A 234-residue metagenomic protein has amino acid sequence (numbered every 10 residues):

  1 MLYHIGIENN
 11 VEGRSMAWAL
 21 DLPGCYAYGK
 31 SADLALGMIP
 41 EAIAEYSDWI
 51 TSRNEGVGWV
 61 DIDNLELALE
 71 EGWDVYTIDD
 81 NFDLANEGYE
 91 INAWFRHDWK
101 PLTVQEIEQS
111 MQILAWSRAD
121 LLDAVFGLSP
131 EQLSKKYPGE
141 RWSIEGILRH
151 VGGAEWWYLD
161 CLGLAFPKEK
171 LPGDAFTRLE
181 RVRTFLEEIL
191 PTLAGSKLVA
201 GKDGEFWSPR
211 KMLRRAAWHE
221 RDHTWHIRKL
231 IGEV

Functional and structural regions predicted by a protein language model:
M1, I7-G13, F95, K100 (+5 more regions): Mixed-charge, polar/low-complexity N-terminal
M1-L2, A44-E106: Short, charged, surface-exposed hinge/linker loops at domain edges that act as mobile lids or interdomain connectors
I5-I7, V11-A32, L36-E55, W59-D61 (+4 more regions): Short, contiguous alpha-helical
E8-E12, M16-A19, D83, E87-W94 (+3 more regions): N-proximal short alpha-helices
D21-C25, E70-V75, A85-A119, A124-Q132 (+3 more regions): Intrinsically disordered, low-complexity regions
K100-G127, L171-A200, W207, K211-H219: Acidic/histidine-rich alpha-helical segments that form the ligand environment of transition-metal centers
